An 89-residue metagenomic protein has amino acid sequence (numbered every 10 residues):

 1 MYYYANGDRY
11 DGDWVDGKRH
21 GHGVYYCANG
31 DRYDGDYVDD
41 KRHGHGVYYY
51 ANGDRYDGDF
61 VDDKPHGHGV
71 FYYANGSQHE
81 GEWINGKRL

Functional and structural regions predicted by a protein language model:
Y2-Y4, Y25-C27, Y48-Y50, F71-Y73: Beta-turn initiation residues at beta-strand->coil junctions
Y4, R9-R19, R32-H43, R55-H66 (+2 more regions): Conserved anchor residues at repeat-unit boundaries in beta-strand-based tandem repeats, strongest for the MORN repeat
